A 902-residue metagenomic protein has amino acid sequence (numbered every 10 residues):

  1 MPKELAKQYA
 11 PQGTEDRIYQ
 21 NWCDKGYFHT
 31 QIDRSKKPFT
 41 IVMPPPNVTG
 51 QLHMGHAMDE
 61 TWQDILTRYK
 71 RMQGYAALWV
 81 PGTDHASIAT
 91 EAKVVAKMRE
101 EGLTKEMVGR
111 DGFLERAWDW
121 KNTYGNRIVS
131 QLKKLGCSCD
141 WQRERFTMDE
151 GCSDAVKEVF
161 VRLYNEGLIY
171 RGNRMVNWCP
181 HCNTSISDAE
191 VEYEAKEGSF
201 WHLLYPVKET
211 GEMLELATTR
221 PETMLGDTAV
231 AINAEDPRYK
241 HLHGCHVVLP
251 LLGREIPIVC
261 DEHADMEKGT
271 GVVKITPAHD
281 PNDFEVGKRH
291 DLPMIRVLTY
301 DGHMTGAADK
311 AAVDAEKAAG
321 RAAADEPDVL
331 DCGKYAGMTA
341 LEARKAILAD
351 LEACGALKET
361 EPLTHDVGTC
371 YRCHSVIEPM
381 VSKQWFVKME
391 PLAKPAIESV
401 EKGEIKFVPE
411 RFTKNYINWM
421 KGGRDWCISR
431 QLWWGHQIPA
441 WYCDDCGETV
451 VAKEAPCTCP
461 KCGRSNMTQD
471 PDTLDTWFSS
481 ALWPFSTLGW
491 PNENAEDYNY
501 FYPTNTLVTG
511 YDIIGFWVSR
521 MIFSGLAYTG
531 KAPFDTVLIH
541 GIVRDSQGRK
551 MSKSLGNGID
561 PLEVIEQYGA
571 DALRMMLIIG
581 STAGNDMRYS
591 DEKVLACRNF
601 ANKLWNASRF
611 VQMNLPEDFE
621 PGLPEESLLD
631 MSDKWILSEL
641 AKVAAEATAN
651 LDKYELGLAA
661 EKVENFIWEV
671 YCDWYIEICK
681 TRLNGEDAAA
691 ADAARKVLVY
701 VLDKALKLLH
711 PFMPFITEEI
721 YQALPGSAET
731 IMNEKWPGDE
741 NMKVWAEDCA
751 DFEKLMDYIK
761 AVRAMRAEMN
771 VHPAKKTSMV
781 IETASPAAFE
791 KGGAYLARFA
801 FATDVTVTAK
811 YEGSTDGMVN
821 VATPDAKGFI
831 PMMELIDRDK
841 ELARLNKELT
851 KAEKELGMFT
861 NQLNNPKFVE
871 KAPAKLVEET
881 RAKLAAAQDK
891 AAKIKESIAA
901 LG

Functional and structural regions predicted by a protein language model:
M1-M54, A77, Y371, L604: Non-catalytic terminal extensions that flank enzyme cores
K3, Q8, R17, N21-K25 (+11 more regions): Residue patterns forming the tRNA-binding/recognition surfaces of aminoacyl-tRNA synthetases and related DALR
Q31-V94, T147, V156, L216-T219 (+6 more regions): N-terminal catalytic cores of NTP/NDP-binding nucleotidyl/phosphoryl-transfer enzymes
R34-K36, P44-P45, L78-E91, E144-C152 (+3 more regions): Short, solvent-exposed turn/loop segments enriched in Gly/Ser/Thr/Pro and often Arg
A57-I65, L214-P250, V273-D280, H290-L298 (+4 more regions): Extended active-site and interfacial segments that coordinate phosphate-rich ligands in large catalytic machineries
R68-A76, K97-R110, S130, K134-C139 (+17 more regions): Secondary-structure transition/capping motifs at alpha-helix termini and the adjoining loop/turn into the next element
H202, N418-F478, L482, A527-A570 (+2 more regions): Feature 926 captures the class I aminoacyl-tRNA synthetase adenylation module centered on the KMSKS loop
L252-V259, D470-Y502, E669, D673-I676: Active-site-adjacent "gating/activation" loops or surface patches in catalytic cores
